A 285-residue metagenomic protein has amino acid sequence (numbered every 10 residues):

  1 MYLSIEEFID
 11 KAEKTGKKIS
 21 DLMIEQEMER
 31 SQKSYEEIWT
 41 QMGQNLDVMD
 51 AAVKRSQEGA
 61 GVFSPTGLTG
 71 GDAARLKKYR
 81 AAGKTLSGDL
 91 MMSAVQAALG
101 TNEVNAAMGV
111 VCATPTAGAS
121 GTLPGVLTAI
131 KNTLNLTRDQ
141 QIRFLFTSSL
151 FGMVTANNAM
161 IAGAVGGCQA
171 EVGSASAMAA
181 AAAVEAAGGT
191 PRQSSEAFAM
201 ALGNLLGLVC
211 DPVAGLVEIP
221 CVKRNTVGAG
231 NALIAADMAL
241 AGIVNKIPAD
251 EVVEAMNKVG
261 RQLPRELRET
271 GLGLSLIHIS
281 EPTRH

Functional and structural regions predicted by a protein language model:
M28-A82: N-terminal low-complexity or amphipathic/hydrophobic leaders
R75-P115: Active-site cofactor/substrate anionic-group-binding motifs, chiefly glycine- and Lys/Arg-rich phosphate-binding loops
E103-T128, Q169-S176: Glycine/serine-rich anion-binding loops at beta->alpha junctions that coordinate negatively charged ligand groups
P124-L136, A180-G188: Alpha-helical support elements that line or immediately flank enzyme active sites and cofactor-binding pockets
T137-L150, R192-N204, E218, P248-A255: Beta-strand segments within the central parallel beta-sheet cores of soluble alpha/beta enzyme folds
S149-M178, A182, N204-N231: A structural-propensity feature for long, helix-poor, extended segments
G203, V209, A214-I247, V252-L267: C-terminal binding/interaction regions
I277-H285: Conserved small/polar residues in nucleotide/adenosyl-binding loops
